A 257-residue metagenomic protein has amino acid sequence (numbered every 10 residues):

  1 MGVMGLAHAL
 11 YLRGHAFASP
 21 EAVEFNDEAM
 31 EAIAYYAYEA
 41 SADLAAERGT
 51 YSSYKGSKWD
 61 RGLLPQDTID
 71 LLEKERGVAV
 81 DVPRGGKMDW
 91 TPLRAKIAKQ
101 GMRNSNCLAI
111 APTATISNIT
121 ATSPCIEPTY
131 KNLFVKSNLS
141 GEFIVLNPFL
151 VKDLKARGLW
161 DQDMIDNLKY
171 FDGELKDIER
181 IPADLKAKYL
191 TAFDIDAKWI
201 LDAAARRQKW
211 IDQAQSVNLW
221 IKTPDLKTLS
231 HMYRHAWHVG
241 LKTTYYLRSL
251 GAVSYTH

Functional and structural regions predicted by a protein language model:
M1, H15-T113, S216, M232: Internal maturation/activation junctions in enzymes
M1-R13: Core structural elements
G2-G5, G49, C125, G173: Glycine-centered flexibility motif
M4-L6, E39, P148-F149: A generic alpha-helix surface/boundary motif
P83-K87, K96-S254: Catalytic alpha/beta core of large soluble enzyme barrels
H257: Residue-level detector of conserved catalytic or cofactor/ligand-binding positions in enzyme active sites
